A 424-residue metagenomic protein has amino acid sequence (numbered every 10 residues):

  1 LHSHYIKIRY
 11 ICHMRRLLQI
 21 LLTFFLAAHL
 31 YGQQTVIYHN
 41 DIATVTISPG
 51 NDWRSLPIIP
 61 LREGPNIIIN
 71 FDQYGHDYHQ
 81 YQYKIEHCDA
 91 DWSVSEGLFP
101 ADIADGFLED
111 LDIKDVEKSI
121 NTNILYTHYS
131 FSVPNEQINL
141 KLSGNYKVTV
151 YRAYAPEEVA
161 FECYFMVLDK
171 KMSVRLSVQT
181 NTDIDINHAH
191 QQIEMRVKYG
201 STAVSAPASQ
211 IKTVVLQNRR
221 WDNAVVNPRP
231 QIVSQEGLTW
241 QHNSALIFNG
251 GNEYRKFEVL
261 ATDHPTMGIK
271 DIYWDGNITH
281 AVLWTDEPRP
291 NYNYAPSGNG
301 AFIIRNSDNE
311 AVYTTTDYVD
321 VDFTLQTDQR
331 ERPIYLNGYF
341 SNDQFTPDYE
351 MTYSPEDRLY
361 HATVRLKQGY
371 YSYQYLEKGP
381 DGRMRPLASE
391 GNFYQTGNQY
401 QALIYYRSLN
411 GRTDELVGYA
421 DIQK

Functional and structural regions predicted by a protein language model:
L1-Q34: Bacterial Sec-dependent N-terminal signal peptides
Q33-L61, D169-I184, S297-E310: Short, compositionally biased P/S/T/A/G/V-rich stretches that sit at domain boundaries
V36-I37, V167-H188, Y394-G418: Low-complexity, Pro/Ser/Thr- and charge-rich linker/hinge segments at domain boundaries
T44-D89, I186-V197, D308-F323: Contiguous beta-strand segments within globular domains
A90-W92, I138, R152-E158, R220 (+2 more regions): Short acidic/polar inter-strand loop motif in beta-rich domains
D105-Y129, W221-P230, D322-Q368, P380-S408: Aromatic-rich carbohydrate-binding modules that target alpha-glucans
L125-A153: Ligand-binding face of N-terminal immunoglobulin V-set domains in extracellular IgSF glycoproteins
A281-R330, V417-K424: Basic K/R-rich, polyanion-interacting modules in nucleoproteins and related proteins
